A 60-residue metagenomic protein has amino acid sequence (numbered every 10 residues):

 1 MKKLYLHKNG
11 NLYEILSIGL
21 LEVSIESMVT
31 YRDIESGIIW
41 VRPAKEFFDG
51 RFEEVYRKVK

Functional and structural regions predicted by a protein language model:
M1-K8: Short coil-to-beta transition motif at edge beta-strands of beta-rich domains
K8-G10, E26: Short connector loops at helix/strand junctions that flank enzyme active sites, especially segments positioning acidic
N11-L20: Short beta-strand-centered aromatic/proline hotspots
G19, S27-V29, K45, E53-E54: General "foldedness" signal
L21-E22, F48: Short, surface-exposed beta-strand-loop junctions and turns on beta-sheet-rich folds
V23-R42: Short solvent-exposed strand/turn elements
I38-K60: Intrinsically disordered, low-complexity, charged/polar segments
